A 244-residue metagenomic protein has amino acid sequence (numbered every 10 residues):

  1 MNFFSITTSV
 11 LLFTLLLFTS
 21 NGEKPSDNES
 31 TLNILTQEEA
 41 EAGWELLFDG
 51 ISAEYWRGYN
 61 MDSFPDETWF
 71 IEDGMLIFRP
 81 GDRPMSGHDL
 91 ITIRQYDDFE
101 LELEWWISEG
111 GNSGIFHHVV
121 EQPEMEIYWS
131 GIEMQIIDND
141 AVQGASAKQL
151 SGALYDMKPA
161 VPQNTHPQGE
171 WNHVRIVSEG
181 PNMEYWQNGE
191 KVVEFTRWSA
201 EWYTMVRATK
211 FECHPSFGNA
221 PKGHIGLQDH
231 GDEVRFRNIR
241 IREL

Functional and structural regions predicted by a protein language model:
M1-T8: Bacterial N-terminal signal peptides that target proteins for export
T8-L16: Bacterial N-terminal signal peptides
N21-L244: Carbohydrate-interacting regions of secretory-pathway proteins
